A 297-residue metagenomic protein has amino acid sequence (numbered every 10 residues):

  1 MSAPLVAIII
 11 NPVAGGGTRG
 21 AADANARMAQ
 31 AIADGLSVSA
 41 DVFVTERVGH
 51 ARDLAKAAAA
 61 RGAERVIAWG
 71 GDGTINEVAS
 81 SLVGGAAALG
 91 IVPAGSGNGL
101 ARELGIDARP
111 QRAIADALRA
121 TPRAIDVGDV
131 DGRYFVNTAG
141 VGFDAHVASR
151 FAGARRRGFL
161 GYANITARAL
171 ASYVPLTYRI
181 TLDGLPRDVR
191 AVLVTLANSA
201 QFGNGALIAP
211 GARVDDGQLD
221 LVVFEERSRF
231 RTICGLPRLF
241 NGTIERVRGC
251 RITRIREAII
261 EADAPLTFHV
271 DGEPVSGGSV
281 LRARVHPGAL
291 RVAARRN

Functional and structural regions predicted by a protein language model:
M1-V66: ATP/NTP phosphate-donor binding region
I9, V13, Q30, D34-L36 (+3 more regions): Catalytic core of DAGKc-family lipid kinases
R19, L182, R213, V223-N297: ATP/nucleoside-binding phosphotransfer catalytic cores, i.e., glycine-rich phosphate-binding loops
A51, G73-V78, G97-L100: Short glycine/serine/threonine-rich phosphate/pyrophosphate-binding segments that cradle anionic phosphate groups
A68-D72: N-terminal glycine-rich "phosphate-gripper" loop used for MgATP/nucleotide binding and carboxylate activation
G140, D144, T195-P210, P274: Glycine-rich phosphate/pyrophosphate-binding beta-alpha loops
G153-N164, F202-G205, P210-R231: Gly/Ser/Thr-rich active-site loops/lids in small-molecule metabolic enzymes that frequently grip phosphoryl groups
